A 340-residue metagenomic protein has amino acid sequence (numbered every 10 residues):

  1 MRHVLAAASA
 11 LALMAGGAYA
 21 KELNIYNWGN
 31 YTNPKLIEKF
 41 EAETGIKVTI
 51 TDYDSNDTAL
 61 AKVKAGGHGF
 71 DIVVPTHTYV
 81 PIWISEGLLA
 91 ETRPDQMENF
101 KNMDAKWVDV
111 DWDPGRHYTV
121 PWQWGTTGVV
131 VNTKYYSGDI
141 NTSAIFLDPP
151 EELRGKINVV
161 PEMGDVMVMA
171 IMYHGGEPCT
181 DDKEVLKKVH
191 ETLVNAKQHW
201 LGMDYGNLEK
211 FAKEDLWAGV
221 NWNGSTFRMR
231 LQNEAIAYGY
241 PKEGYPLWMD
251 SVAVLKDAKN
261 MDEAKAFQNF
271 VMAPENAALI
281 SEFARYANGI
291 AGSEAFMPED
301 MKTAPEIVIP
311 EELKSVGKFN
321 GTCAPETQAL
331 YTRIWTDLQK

Functional and structural regions predicted by a protein language model:
A20-I82: Early extracytoplasmic/lumenal segment of secretory-pathway proteins
G69, V74-D215: Extracytoplasmic ligand-binding site segments that recognize negatively charged/polar headgroups
Y79-I82, A212, W217-A235: A ligand-binding cleft/hinge motif common to bilobed small-molecule-binding domains
I84-E91, D113-R116, R228-Y240, K302-P305: Ligand-binding "clamshell"
N102, L186-V194, Q232-K256: Periplasmic-binding protein-like
V130-Y135, I171-Y173, M249-E263, L279-E282: A bilobed periplasmic-binding-protein/Venus flytrap-type ligand-binding module shared by bacterial periplasmic
E209, E311-K340: Conserved C-terminal helix/tail region of periplasmic/extracytoplasmic solute-binding proteins
L255-S315: Mature extracytoplasmic/periplasmic domains
